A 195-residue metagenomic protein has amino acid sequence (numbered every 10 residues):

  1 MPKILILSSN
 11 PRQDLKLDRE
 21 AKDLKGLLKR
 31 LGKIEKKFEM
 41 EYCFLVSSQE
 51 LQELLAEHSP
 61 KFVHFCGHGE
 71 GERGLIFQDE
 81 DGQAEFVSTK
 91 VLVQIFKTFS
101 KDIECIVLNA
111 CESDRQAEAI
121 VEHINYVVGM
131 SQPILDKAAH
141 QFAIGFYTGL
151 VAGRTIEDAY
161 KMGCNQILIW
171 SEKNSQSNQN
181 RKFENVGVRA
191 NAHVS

Functional and structural regions predicted by a protein language model:
M1-F86: A domain-level signal for caspase-like cysteine endopeptidase catalytic cores and their zymogen-processing architecture
R19-K22, V87-V91, K137, Q141 (+1 more regions): A general alpha-helical scaffold signature found inside nucleotide-binding enzyme cores
D23, E50, V91-L92, R115: Well-ordered alpha-helical segments embedded in enzymatic catalytic cores
L28, I34, F38, K101-S195: Active-site-proximal C-terminal subdomain of hydrolase catalytic domains
E50-L51, L55, L92, F96 (+2 more regions): Generic hydrophobic alpha-helical segments
A56-S59, K97-K101, V151: Residue-level signal for alpha-helix termini/capping positions
Q78-A110: Caspase-like (clan CD) cysteine peptidase catalytic core
